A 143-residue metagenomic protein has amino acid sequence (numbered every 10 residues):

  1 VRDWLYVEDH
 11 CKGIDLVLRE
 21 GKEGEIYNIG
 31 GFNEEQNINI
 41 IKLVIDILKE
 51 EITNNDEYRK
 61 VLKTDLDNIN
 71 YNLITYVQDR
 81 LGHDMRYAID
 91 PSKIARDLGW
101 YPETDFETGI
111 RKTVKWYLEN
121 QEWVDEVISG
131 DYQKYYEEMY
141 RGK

Functional and structural regions predicted by a protein language model:
V1-K143: C-terminal substrate-binding subdomain of Rossmann-fold SDR/epimerase-dehydratase oxidoreductases
